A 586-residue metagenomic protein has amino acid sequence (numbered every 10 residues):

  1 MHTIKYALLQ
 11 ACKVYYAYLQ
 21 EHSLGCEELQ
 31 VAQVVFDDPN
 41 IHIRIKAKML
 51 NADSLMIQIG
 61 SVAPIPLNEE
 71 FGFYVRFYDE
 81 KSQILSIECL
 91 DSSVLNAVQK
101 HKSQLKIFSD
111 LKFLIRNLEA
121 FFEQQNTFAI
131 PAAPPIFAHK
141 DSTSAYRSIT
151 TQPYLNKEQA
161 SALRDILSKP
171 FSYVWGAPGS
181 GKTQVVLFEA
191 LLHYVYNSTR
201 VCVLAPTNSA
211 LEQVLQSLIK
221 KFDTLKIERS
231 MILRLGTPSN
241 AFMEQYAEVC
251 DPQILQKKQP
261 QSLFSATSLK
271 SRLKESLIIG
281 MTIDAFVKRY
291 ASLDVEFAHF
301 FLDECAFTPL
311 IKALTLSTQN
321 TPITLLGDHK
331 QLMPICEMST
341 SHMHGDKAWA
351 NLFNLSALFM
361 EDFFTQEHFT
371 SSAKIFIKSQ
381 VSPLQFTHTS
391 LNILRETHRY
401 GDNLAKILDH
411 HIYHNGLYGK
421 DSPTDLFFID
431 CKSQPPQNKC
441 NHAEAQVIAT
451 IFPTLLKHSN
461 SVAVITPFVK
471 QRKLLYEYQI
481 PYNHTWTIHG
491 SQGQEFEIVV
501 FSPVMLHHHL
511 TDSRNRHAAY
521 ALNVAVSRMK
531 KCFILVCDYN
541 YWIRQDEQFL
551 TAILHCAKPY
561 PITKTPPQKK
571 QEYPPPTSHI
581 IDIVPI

Functional and structural regions predicted by a protein language model:
M1-S161, I227, L235-K258, N351-L355 (+3 more regions): Pre-ATPase regulatory/linker segments immediately N-terminal to the P-loop/RecA-like helicase/translocase core
A138-Q245, L273, I278-Y413, Y541 (+1 more regions): ASCE P-loop NTPase helicase motor core
L235-A241, D284-K288, T466-K470, T485-Q492: Conserved helicase motor
F242-K257, A405-H411, S433-Q434, E497-P503 (+1 more regions): Short, surface-exposed amphipathic charged segments that create phosphate/polyanion-binding patches used for binding
Q259-L316, T485-H489, S502-V524: Conserved RecA-like ASCE ATPase "motif II neighborhood" in helicase/translocase motors
S341-T389, T424-D425, L510-I586: Helicase C-terminal subdomain and adjacent C-terminal extension
N415-Y478, H484-T485: Conserved helicase/translocase motor-coupling segment
T454, H458-A463, R472-W486, G490-S527 (+2 more regions): Conserved helicase C-terminal RecA-like lobe
